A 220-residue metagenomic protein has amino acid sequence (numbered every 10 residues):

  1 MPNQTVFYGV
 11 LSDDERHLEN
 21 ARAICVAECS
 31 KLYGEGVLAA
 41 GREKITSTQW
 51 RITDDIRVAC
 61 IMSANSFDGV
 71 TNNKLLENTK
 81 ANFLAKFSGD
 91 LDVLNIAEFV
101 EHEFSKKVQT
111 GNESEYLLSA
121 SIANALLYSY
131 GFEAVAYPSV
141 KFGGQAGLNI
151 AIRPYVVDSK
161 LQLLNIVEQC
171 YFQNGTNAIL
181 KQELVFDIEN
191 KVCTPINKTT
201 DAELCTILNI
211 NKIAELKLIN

Functional and structural regions predicted by a protein language model:
M1, S12-E15, G34-N220: Active-site and NAD+-binding cores of ADP-ribose-processing enzymes
P2-F7: Short active-site oxyanion
H17-A21: Short amphipathic alpha-helical segments
R22-Y33: Short active-site loop/helix that positions an aromatic residue
